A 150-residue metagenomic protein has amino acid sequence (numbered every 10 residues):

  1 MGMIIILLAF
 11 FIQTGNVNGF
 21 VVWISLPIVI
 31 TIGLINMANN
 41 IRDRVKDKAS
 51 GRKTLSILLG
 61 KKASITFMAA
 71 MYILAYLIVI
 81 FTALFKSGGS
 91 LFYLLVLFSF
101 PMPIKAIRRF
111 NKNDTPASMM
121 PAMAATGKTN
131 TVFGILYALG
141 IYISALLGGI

Functional and structural regions predicted by a protein language model:
M1-L34, L58-K62, M68-I150: Hydrophobic alpha-helical transmembrane segments
G33-S56: Acidic (Asp/Glu-rich) catalytic motifs at the cytosolic membrane interface
D47-K48, I65-F67: Extended hydrophobic-aromatic, low-complexity segments
